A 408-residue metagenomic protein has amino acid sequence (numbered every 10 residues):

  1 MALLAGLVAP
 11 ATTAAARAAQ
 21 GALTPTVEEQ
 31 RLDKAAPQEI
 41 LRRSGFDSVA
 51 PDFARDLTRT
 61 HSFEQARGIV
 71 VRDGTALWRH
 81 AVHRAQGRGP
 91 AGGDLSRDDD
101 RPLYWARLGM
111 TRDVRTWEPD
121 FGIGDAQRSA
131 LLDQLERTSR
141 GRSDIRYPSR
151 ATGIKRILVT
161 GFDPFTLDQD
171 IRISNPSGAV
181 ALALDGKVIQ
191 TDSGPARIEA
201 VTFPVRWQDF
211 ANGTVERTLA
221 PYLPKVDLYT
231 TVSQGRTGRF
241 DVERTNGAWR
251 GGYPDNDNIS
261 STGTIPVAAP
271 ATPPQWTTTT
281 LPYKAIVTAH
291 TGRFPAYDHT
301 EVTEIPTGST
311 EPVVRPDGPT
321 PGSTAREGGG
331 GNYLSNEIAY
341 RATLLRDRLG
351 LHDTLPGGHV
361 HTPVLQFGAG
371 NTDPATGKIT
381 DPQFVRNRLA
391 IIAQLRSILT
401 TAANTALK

Functional and structural regions predicted by a protein language model:
M1-A18: Secretory targeting and sorting signals
A19-A325, A342-T343, D347-R348, T354 (+3 more regions): N-terminal catalytic or cofactor-binding beta/alpha core of small enzyme domains
G330-A342: Substrate-gating cap/lid alpha-helix
